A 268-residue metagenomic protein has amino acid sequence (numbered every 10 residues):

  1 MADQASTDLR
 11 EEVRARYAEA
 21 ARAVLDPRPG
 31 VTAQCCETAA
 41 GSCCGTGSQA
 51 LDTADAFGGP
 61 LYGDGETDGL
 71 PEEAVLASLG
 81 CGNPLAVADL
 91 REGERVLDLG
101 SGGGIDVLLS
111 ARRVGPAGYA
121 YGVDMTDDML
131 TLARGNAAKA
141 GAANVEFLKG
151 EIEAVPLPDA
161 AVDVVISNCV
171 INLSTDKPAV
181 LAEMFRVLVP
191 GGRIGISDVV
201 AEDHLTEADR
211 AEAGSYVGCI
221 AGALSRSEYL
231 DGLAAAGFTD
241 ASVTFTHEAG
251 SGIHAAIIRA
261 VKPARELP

Functional and structural regions predicted by a protein language model:
S42-R95, D106-L109, R113: Conserved alpha-helix/loop element of class I SAM-dependent methyltransferases that forms part of the SAM/SAH-binding
E92, E153-V164: A short acidic, Gly/Pro-enriched loop at the edge of an enzyme's catalytic core that lines a small-molecule cofactor
T126-D128: Conserved SAM/SAH-binding beta-strand->alpha-helix loop
A140-A154: Conserved SAM-binding strand-loop segment of SAM-dependent methyltransferases
P178-R193: A short glycine-rich, Lys/Arg-flanked "PGG" loop and its adjoining helix->strand segment in the class I
A201-I220: Short, glycine-/aromatic-enriched active-site segment of Class I SAM-dependent methyltransferases
A221-A236: Short alpha-helix
A236-T239, F245-P268: Core SAM-dependent methyltransferase catalytic element
